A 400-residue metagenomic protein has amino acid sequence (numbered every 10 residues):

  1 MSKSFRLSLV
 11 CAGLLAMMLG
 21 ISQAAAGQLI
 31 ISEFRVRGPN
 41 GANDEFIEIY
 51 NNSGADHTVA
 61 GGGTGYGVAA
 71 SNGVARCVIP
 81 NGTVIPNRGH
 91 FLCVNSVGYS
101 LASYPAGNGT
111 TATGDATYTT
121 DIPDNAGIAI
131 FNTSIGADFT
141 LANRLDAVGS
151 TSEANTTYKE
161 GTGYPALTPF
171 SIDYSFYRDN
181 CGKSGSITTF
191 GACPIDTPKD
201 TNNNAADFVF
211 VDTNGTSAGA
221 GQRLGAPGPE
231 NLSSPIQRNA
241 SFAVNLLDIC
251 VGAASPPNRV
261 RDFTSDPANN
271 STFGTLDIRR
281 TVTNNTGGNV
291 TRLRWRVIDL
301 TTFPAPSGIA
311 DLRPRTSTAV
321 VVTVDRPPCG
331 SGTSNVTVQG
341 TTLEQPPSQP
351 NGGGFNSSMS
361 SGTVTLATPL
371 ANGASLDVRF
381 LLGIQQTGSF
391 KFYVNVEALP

Functional and structural regions predicted by a protein language model:
M1-Q28: Sec-dependent, cleavable N-terminal signal peptides
Q23-N72, T120-P123, L246, C250-I278 (+1 more regions): A structural motif detector for short, solvent-exposed N-terminal "entry" segments of globular domains
D44-G54, R88, A126-F131, F176 (+4 more regions): Buried hydrophobic-core signal for structured, non-transmembrane domains
N52, G82, D115-A218, R223 (+1 more regions): Conserved beta-structured recognition patch
A55-V68, T286-I298, A305-R313, Q339 (+1 more regions): Short, hydrophobic/aromatic beta-strand segments
V74-L101, S307-Q386: Intrinsically disordered, low-complexity Pro/Gly/Ser/Thr-rich segments with frequent PxxP/GP/PP motifs and embedded
Y99-S152, F273-T275, T368-P400: Terminal connector regions
K199-R261, T387-P400: A recurrent domain-boundary module in secreted/ectodomain proteins
